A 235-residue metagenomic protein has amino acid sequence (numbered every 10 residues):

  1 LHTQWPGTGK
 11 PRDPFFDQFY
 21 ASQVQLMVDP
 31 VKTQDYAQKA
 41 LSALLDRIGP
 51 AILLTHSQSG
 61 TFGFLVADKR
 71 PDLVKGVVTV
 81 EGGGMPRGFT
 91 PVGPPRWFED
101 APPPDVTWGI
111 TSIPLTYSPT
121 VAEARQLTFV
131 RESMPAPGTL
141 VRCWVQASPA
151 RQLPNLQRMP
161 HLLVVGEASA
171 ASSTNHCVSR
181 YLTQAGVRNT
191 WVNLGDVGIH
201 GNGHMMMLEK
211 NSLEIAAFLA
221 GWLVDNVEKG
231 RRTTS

Functional and structural regions predicted by a protein language model:
Q4-P6, K10-I52: Conserved acidic catalytic loop of the alpha/beta-hydrolase fold
L54-G63: Gly/Ala-rich beta-loop-alpha elbow adjacent to hydrolase catalytic centers
D72-P91: A conserved short beta-strand
P86, E167-S173: Acidic catalytic loop of the alpha/beta-hydrolase fold
Q157, L163-V165: Short beta-strand/loop motif that positions the catalytic acidic residue of the alpha/beta-hydrolase fold
S172-L182: Short alpha-helix in the alpha/beta-hydrolase fold that links the catalytic acid
T183-G201: Catalytic histidine neighborhood in serine/cysteine hydrolases with alpha/beta-hydrolase-type architecture
V197-S235: Catalytic active-site module of serine/aspartate enzymes centered on a nucleophile-bearing elbow/loop
